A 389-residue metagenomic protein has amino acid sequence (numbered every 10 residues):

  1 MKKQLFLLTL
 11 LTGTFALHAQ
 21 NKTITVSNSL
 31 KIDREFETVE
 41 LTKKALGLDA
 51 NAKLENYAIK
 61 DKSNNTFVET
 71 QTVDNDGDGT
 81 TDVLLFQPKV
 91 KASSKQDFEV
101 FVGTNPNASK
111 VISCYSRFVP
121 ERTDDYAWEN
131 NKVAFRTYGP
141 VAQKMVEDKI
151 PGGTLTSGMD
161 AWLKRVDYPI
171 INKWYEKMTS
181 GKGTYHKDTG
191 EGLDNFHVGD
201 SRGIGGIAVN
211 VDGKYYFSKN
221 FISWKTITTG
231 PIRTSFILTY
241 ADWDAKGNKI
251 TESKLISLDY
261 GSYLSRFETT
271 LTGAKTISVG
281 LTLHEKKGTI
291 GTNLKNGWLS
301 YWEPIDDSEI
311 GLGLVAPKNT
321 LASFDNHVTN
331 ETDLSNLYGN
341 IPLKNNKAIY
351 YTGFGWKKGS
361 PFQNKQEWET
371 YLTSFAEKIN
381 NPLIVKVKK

Functional and structural regions predicted by a protein language model:
M1-T23: Bacterial Sec-dependent N-terminal signal peptides
Q20-S116, T123: Alpha-mannosidase-like glycoside hydrolase catalytic domains involved in N-glycan trimming, generalizing to other
N21, S278-H327: Polysaccharide-binding surfaces and accessory modules of carbohydrate-active proteins
I24-N28, K132, K254, S265-L271: Short, well-ordered beta-strand segments enriched in hydrophobic/aromatic residues
D82-V90, A316-K389: Beta-strand-rich recognition/accessory modules
T104-K214: Solvent-exposed N-terminal domain segments of exported/luminal and surface proteins
T179-D259: Extended, loop-rich substrate-binding clefts of extracytoplasmic carbohydrate-active enzymes
E252, Y263-T292: Acidic (Asp/Glu-rich), glycine- and aromatic
